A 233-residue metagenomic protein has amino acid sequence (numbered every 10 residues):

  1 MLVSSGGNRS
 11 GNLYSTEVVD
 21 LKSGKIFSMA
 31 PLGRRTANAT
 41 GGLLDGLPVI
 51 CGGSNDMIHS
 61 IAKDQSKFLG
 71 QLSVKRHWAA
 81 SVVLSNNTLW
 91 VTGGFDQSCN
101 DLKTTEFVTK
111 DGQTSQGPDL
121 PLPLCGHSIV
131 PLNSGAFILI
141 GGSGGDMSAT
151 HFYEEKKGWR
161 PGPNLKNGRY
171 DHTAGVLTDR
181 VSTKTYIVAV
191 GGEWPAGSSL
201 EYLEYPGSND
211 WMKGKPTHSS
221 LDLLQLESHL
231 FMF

Functional and structural regions predicted by a protein language model:
M1-F233: Kelch-like beta-propeller repeat domains
